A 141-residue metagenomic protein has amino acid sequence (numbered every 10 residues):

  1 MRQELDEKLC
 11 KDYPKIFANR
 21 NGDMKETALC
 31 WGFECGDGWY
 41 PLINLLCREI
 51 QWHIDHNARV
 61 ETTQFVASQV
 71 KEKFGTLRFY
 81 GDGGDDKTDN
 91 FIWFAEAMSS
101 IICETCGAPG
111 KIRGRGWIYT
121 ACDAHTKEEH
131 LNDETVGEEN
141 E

Functional and structural regions predicted by a protein language model:
M1-D89: Long, charged N-terminal interaction/targeting segments
I43, S100-C103: Short amphipathic alpha-helical surface patches that serve as generic macromolecular interface elements
K71, N90-I101, I112-G116: Short, flexible, mixed-charge glycine/proline-rich loop motifs that serve as phosphate/nucleic-acid-contacting
G81-G83, S99, G110: Short leucine-rich amphipathic alpha-helical surface patches
C103-C106, C122: Short cysteine-rich clusters marking metal-coordination/redox-active sites
A108-I112, K127-H130: Short functional micro-motifs and their immediate structural scaffolds
G116-K127: Cysteine-rich micro-motifs
K127-E139: Short metal-binding segments enriched for Cys and/or His
